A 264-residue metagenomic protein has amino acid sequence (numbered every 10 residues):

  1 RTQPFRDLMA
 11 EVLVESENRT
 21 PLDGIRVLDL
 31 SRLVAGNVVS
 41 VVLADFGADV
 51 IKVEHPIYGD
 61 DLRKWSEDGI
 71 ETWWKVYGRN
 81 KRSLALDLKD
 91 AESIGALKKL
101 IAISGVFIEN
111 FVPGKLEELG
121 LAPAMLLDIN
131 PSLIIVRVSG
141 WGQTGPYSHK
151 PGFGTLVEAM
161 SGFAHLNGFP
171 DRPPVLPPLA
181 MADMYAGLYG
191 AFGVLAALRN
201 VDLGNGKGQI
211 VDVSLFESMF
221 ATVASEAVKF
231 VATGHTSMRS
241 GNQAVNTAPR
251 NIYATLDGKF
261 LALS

Functional and structural regions predicted by a protein language model:
R1-I57, K98, I103, N110 (+3 more regions): Acyl-CoA thioester-binding alpha/beta core of soluble enzymes
A10, R19, M160, A164-S264: Acidic, glycine-rich segments within the central catalytic cores of soluble metabolic enzymes that bind/position
V12-S16, L28, T72-D128: A structured beta-alpha segment of the ubiquitous adenosine-cofactor-binding alpha/beta core
V27, L43, K81, I108 (+5 more regions): Structural scaffold positions in well-ordered secondary structure
D45-S83: Glycine-rich phosphate-binding loop and adjoining beta1-alpha1-beta2 segment of Rossmann-like nucleotide-binding folds
G47, N80-K81, S104, F153 (+1 more regions): Short, well-ordered alpha-helix to beta-strand connector turns
E67-E71, P151-L156, K229-F230: Short, hinge-like loop/turn segments at secondary-structure boundaries
D90, E109-H165: N-terminal Rossmann-like NAD(P) cofactor-binding subdomain of oxidoreductases, focused on the glycine-rich
